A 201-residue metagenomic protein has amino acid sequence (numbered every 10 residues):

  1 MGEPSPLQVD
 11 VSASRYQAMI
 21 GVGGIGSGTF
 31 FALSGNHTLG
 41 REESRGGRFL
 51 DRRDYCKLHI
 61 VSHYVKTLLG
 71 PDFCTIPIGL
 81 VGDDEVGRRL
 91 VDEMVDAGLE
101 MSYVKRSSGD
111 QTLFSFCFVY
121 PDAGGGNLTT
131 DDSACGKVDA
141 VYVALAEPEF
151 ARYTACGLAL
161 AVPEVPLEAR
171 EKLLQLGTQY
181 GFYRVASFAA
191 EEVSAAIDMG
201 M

Functional and structural regions predicted by a protein language model:
M1-A32, E93-R106, D110, F118-M201: Ribokinase/PfkB-type carbohydrate-kinase core domain
M1-R89, D96, C156, L167-E168: Glycine-rich phosphate/adenosyl-contacting loop at the front of the ribokinase-like
